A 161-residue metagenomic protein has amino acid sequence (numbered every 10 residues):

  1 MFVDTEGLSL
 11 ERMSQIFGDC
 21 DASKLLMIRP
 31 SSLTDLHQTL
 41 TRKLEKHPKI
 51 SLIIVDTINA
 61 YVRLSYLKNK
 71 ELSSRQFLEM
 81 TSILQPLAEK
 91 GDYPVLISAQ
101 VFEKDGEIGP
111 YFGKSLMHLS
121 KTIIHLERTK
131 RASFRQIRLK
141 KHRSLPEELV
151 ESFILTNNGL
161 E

Functional and structural regions predicted by a protein language model:
M1-K43: Conserved P-loop
F2, I54, L96-I97: A structural signal for short, well-ordered beta-strand segments and their strand-loop junctions that often border
G7, N59, F102: Catalytic acidic motif of RecA-like/P-loop NTPases
R12-S14, H37-Q38, L64-Y66, G106-G109: Short, well-ordered secondary-structure micro-motifs
G18-D19, K70-S73, G113: Glycine-rich, phosphate-binding/catalytic loops in enzymes
A22-L25, I50, S120: Short, well-ordered alpha-helix to beta-strand connector turns
P30-D92: Phosphate-binding/switch loop-helix module in NTP-utilizing enzymes
L87-E161: Phosphate-binding/switch region of NTP-binding enzymes
